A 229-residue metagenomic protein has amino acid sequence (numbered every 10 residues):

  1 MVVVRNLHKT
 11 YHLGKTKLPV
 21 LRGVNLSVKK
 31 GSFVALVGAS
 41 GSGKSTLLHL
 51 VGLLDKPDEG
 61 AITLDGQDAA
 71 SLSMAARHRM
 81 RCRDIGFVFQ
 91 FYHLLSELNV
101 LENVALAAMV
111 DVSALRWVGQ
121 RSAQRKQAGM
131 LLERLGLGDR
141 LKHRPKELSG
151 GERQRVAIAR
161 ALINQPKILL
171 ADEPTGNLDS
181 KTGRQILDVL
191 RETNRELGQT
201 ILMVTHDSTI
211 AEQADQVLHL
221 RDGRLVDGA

Functional and structural regions predicted by a protein language model:
M1-L220: ABC family nucleotide-binding domain
V217-A229: H-loop (His-switch) and adjacent beta-strand-loop-beta switch element of ABC-type ATPase nucleotide-binding domains
